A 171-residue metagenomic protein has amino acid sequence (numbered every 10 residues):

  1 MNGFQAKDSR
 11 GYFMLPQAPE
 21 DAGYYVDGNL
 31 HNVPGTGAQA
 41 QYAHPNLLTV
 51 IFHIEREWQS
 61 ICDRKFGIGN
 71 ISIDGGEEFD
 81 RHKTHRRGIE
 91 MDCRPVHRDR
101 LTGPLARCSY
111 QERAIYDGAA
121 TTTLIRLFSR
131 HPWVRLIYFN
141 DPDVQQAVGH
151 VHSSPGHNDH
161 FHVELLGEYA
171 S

Functional and structural regions predicted by a protein language model:
M1-I68, A120-L127: Active-site acidic/histidine clusters and adjacent loop/turn architecture that either coordinate catalytic ions
G3, P45-K83, L136-H152, Y169: Extended, low-complexity, intrinsically disordered C-terminal regulatory tails of eukaryotic serine/threonine kinases
N32-P45, F79-H82, A106-D117, H150: Second-shell loop/turn segments in exported
D63, R86-E90, N158: Extracytoplasmic
F79-L101: Short, surface-exposed glycine/acidic/tryptophan-bearing loops
P95, T102-S171: Catalytic cores and adjacent binding grooves of peptidoglycan-active enzymes
